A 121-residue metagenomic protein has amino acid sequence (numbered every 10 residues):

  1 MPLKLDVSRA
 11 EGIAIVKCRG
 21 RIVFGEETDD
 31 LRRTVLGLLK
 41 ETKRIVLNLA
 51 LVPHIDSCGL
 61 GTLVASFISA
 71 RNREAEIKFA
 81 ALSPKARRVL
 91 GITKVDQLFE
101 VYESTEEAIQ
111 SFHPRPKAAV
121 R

Functional and structural regions predicted by a protein language model:
K4-R33: STAS-typified acidic loop motif
D6-S8, A80, Y102: General small-molecule cofactor/ligand-binding pocket signal
G12, P84, E106: Residues that form or immediately flank small-molecule/cofactor binding pockets and catalytic motifs
I15, R87, A119-V120: Intrinsic disorder/low-complexity segments
V23-F99: Amphipathic alpha-helical interaction surfaces in cytosolic regulatory modules
V101-R121: A charged, well-structured terminal subsegment
